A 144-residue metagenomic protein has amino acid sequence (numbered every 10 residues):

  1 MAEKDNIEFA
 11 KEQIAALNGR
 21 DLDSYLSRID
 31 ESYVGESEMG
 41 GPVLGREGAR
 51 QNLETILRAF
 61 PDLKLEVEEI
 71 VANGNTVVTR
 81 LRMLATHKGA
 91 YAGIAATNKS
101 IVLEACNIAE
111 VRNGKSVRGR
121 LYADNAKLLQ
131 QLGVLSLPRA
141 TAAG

Functional and structural regions predicted by a protein language model:
M1-G144: C-terminal and inter-domain tail/linker signature
